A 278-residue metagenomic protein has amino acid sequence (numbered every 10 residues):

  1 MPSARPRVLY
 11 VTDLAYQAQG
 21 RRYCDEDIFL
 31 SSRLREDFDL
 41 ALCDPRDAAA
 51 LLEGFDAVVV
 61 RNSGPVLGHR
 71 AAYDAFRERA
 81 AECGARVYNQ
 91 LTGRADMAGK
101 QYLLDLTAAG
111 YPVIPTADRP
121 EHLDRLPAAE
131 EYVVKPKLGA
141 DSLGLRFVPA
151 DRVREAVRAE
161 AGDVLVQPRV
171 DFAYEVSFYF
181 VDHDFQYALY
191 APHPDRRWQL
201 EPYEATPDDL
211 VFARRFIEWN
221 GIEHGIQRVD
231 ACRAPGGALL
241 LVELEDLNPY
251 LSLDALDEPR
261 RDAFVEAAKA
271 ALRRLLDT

Functional and structural regions predicted by a protein language model:
M1-R86: ATP-binding N-terminal substructure of ATP-dependent carboxylate-amine bond-forming enzymes
D13, S63, E121, K137 (+2 more regions): Flexible loop residues that form catalytic and substrate-binding hotspots at small-molecule/glycan-binding clefts
D27-S31, Y73-E78, L103, L123-D124 (+4 more regions): Short amphipathic alpha-helical segments and helix-helix/interface helices
D47-G54, L123-A128, E155-V157: Short amphipathic alpha-helix with an adjacent loop that forms part of the alpha/beta core around
F55-V60, K135, F178-F180, Y187 (+1 more regions): A short beta-strand motif that forms the metal-chelation/ATP-contact edge of phosphoryl-transfer active sites
D74-P149: A conserved helix-loop-beta module that forms one wall/lid of the active-site cleft in ATP-utilizing catalytic domains
L143-L240: Phosphate-binding site of ATP-dependent enzymes
H224, R233-T278: C-terminal active-site "lid" helix and adjoining low-complexity regulatory extension at the edge of ATP-using catalytic
